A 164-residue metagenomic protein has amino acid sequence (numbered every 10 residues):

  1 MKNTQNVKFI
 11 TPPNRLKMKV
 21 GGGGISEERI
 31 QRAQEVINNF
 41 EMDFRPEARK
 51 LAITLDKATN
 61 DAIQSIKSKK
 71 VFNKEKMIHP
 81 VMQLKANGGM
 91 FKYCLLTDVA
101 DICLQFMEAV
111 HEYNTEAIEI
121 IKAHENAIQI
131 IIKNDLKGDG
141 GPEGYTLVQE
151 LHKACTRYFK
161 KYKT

Functional and structural regions predicted by a protein language model:
K2, P12-R45: Leu/Val/Ala/Ile-rich N-terminal alpha-helices, chiefly Sec-type signal peptides and the beginnings
K2-G21, I128, I132-K163: Structural secondary-structure packing elements that flank or coincide with functional cores
I30-E75: Long, amphipathic alpha-helical coiled-coil segments characteristic of histidine-phosphotransfer scaffolds
M42, P46-R49, I53, E75-I78 (+6 more regions): Generic structural signal for well-ordered, non-transmembrane alpha-helical segments in soluble/cytosolic regions
D43, E108-A123: Histidine phosphotransfer helical core of two-component systems
A52, D56-T59, V81, K85-G88 (+6 more regions): A structural signal for well-ordered alpha-helices, especially hydrophobic packing surfaces of coiled-coils
K69-F72, F91-K92, D135, D139: Short helix-adjacent coil turns
F72-A109: Extended, amphipathic alpha-helices with heptad-repeat/coiled-coil or helix-bundle character that serve as
